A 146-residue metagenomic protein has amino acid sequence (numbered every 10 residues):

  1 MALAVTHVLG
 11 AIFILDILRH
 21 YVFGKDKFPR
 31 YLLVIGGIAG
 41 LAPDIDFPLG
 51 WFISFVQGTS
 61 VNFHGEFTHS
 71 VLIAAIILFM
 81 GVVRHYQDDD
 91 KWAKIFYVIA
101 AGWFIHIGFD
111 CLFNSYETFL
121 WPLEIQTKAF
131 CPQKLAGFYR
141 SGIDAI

Functional and structural regions predicted by a protein language model:
M1-I146: N-terminal membrane-targeting hydrophobic helices
